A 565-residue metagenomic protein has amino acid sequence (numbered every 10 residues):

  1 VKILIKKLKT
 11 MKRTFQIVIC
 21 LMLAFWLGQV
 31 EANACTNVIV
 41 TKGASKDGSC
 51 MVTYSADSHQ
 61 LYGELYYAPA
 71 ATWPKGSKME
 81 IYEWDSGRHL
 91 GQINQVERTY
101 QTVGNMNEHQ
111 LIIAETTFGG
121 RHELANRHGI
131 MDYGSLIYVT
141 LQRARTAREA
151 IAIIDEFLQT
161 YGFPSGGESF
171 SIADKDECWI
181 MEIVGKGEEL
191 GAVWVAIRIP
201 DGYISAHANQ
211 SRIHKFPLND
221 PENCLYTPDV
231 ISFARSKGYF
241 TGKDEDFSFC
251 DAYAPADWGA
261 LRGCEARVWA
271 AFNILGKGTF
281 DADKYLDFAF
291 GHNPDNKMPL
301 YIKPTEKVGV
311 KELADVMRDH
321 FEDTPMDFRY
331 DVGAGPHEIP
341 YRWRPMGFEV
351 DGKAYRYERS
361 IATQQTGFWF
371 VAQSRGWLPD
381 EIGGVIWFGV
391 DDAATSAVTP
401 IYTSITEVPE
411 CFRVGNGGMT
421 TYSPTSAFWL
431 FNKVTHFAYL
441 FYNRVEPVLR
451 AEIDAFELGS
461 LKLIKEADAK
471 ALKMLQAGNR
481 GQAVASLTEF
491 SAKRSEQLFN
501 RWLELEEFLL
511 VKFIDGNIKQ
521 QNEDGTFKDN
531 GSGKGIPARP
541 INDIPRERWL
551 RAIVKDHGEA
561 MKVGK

Functional and structural regions predicted by a protein language model:
L4-I19: Bacterial N-terminal signal peptides that target proteins for export
V18-G28: Bacterial N-terminal signal peptides
G28-A34: Sec/Tat signal peptide C-region and signal peptidase I cleavage site
C35-Y133, I153-V308: A contiguous strand-loop segment
I137-A144: Short, well-ordered beta-strand elements within core beta-sheets of diverse protein domains
R235-G389: Glycine-rich, aromatic-lined ligand/substrate-binding cores of catalytic and carbohydrate-binding domains
A334-L472: Substrate-recognition/cap regions that form aromatic- and gly/pro-loop-enriched pockets for small-molecule ligands
I453-K565: Histidine-centered catalytic/metal-binding microenvironments
